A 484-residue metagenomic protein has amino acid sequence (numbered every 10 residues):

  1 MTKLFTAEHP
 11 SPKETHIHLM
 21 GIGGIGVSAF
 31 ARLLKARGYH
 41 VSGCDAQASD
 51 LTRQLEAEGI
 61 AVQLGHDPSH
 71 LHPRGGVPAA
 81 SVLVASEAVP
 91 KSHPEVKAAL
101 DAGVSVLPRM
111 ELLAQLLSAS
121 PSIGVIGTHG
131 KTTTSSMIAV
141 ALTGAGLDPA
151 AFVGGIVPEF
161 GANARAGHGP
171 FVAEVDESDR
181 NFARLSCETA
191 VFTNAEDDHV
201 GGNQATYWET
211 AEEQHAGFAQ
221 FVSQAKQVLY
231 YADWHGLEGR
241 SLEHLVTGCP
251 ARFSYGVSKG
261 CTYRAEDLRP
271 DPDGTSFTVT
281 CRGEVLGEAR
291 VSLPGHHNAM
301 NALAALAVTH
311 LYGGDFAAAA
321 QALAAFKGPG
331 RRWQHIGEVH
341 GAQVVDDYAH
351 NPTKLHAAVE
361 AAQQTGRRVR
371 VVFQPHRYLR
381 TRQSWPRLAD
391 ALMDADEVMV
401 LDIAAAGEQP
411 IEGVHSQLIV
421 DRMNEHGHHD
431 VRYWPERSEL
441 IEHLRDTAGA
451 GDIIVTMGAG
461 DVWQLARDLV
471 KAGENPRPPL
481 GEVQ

Functional and structural regions predicted by a protein language model:
M1-A61, A79-L83, D101-V104, S136 (+5 more regions): ATP-dependent carboxylate-amine ligase
H18, H66, H129-G130, H199-Q204 (+2 more regions): Histidine-centered active-site/metal-ligand motif
L33-A36, E56, H70-G76, E87-P250 (+2 more regions): Phosphate-binding loop of NTP-binding sites
L64-H66, P108-M110, V153-G154, A232 (+3 more regions): Short loop/edge segments at beta-strand edges and connector loops that shape dinucleotide/nucleotide cofactor-binding
R184-L185, R269-D273: Short, flexible loop/turn motifs enriched in small residues
L229-Y230, T275-C281: Short polybasic amphipathic segments
R290-V291: Histidine-centered acyl-transfer/condensation active-site motif and its immediate structural neighborhood
